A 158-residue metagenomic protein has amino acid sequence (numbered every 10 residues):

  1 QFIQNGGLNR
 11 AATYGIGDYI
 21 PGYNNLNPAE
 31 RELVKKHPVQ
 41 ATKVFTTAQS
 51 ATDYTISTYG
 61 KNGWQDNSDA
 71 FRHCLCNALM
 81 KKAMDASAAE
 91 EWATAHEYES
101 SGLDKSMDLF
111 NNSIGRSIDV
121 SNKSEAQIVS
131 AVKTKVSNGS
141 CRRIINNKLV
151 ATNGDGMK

Functional and structural regions predicted by a protein language model:
Q1-A88, L149-K158: Glycine-rich short-loop/terminal segments
D53-N138: Catalytic toxin/effector domains delivered as secreted proteins or via bacterial secretion systems
A126-K158: Replace "edges of transmembrane helices
